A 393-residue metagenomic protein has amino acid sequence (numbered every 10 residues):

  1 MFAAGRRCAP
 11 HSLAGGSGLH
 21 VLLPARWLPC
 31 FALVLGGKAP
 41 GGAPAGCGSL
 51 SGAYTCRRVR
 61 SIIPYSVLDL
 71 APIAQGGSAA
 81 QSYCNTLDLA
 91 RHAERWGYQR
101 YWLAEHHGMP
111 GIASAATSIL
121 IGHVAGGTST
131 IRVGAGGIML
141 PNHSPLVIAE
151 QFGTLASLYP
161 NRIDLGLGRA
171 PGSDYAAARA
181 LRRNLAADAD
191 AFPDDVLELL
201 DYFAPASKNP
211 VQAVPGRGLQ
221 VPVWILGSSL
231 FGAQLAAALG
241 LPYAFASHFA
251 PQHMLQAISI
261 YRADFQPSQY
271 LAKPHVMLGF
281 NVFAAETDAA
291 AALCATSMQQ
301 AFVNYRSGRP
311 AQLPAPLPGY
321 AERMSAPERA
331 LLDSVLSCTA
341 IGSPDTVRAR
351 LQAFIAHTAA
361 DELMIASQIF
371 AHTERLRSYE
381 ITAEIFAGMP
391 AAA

Functional and structural regions predicted by a protein language model:
G52-T128: N-terminal beta1-alpha1-beta2 module of alpha/beta enzyme domains
P64-A79, P141-A204, Y243, P251: Flexible, glycine-rich active-site loops centered on histidine and acidic residues that chelate a metal or position
Y65, E105, V124, L155 (+4 more regions): Conserved, mostly hydrophobic/aromatic
Y65-D69, Y101-L103, V133-A135, I163-L167 (+4 more regions): Hydrophobic faces of well-ordered beta-strands that scaffold small-molecule active sites in alpha/beta enzyme cores
A71-Y83, I138-P145, V221-G227, S337-G342: Active-site mouth loops of central-metabolism enzymes
R179, L185-A213, H253-A359, P390-A392: An alpha-helical appendage that flanks or caps ligand/catalytic pockets
